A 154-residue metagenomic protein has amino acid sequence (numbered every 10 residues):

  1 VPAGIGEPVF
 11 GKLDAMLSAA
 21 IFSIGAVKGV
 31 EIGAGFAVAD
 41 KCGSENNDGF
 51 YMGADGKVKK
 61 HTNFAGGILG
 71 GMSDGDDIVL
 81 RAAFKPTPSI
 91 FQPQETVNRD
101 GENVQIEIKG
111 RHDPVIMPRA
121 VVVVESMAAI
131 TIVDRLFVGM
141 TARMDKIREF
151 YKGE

Functional and structural regions predicted by a protein language model:
V1-N103: Glycine-rich anion/phosphate-binding loop at the beta-strand->alpha-helix junction
S89-E154: Internal helix-turn-beta structural module
